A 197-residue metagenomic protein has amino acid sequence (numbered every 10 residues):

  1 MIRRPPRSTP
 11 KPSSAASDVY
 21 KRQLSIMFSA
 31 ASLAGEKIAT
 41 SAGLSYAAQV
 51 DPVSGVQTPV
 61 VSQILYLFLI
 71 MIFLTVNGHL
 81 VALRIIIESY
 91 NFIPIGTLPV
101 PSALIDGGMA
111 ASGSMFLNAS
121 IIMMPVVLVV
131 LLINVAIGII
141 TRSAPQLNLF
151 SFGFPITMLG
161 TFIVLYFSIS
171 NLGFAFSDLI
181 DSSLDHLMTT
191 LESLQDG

Functional and structural regions predicted by a protein language model:
M1-A16, Y20: Single conserved hydrophobic/aromatic residue that forms the stacking wall/gate of nucleotide- or nucleobase-binding
S14-G197: Hydrophobic alpha-helical segments and their helix-loop boundaries in membrane and membrane-proximal proteins
